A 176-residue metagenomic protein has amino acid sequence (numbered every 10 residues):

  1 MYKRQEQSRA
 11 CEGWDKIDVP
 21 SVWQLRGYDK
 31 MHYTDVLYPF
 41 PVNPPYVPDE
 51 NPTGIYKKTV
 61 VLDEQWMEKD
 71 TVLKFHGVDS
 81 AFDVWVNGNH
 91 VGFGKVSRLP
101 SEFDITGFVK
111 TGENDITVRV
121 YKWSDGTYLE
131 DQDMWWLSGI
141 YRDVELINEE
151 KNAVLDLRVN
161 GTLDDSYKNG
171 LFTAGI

Functional and structural regions predicted by a protein language model:
K3, V22, R26, K30 (+2 more regions): Accessory beta-strand-rich segments of carbohydrate-active enzymes
K3-W23: Hydrophobic alpha-helical membrane-insertion signals
Q7, I17, V61, Q65 (+1 more regions): Beta-propeller folds
A10-E12, Y33-V36, G92, W135-G139 (+1 more regions): Short, low-complexity, polar/charged sequence segments that are solvent-exposed and flexible
A10-K16, G27, Y33, V154: Intrinsically disordered, low-complexity regulatory regions of eukaryotic regulatory proteins
V36-P45: N-terminal glycine-rich cofactor-binding segment
F40-P41, R142, G170: Alpha-helix boundary/capping detector
K151-I176: Surface beta-strand/loop "capping" patches
